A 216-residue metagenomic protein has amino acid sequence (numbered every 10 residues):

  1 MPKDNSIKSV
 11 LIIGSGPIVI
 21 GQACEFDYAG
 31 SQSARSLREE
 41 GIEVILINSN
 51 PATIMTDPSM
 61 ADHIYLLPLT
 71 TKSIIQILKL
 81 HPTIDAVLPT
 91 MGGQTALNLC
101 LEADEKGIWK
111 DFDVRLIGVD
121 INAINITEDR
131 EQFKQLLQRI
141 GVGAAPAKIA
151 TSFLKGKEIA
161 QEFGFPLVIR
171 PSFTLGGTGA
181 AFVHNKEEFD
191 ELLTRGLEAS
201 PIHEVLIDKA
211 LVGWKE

Functional and structural regions predicted by a protein language model:
M1-E216: N-terminal beta-alpha lobe that positions the nucleotide/phosphoryl donor in ATP/NTP-coupled carboxylate activation
